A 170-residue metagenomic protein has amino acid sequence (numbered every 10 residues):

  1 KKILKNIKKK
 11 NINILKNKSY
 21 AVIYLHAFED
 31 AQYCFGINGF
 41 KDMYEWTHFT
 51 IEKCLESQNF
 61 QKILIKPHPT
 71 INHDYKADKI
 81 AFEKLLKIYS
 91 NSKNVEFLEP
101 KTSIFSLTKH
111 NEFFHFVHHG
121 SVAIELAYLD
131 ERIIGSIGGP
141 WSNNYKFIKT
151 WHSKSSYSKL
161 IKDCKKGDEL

Functional and structural regions predicted by a protein language model:
K1, K146-L170: Leloir-type glycosyltransferase catalytic cores
K2-L85: Conserved catalytic-core segment of nucleotide-activated headgroup transferases in glycan assembly
E29-D30, L64-I65, G135-N143, K154-S158: Short acidic (Asp/Glu) and glycine-rich catalytic loops that position anionic groups and cofactors
D42-F49, A77-I80, H110, H118-S121 (+2 more regions): Generic recognition of stable, solvent-exposed alpha-helical segments in well-folded globular domains
N59-Q61, K93-N94, F113: Loop/turn elements at helix/coil->beta-strand transitions in domains of secreted/extracellular proteins
Q61-I63, I133-I134, G167: Hydrophobic anchor at the start of a short beta-strand that flanks the dinucleotide cofactor-binding loop
I80-E99: Nucleotide-activated donor-binding/catalytic signature segment of Leloir-type glycosyltransferases, i.e., the conserved
P100-I148: A donor-sugar binding/catalytic signature common to diverse glycosyltransferases and related nucleotide-sugar
